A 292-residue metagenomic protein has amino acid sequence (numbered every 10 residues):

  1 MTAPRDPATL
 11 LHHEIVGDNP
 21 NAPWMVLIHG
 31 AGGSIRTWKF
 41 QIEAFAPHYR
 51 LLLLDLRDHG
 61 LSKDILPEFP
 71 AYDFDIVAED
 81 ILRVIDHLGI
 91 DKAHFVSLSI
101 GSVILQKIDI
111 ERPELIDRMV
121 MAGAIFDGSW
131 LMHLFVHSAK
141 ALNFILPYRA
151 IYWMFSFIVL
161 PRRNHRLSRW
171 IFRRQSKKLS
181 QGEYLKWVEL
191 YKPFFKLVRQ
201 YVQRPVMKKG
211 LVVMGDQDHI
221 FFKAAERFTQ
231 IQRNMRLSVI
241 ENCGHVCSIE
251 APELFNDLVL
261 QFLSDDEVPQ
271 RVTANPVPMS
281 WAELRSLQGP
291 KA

Functional and structural regions predicted by a protein language model:
M1-L10: N-terminal cap/lid segment of alpha/beta-hydrolase-fold proteins
T9-I65: Conserved HGGG/HGGXW glycine-rich cap/lid loop of the alpha/beta-hydrolase fold
L52-V96, D257: Active-site loop/oxyanion-hole signature of alpha/beta-hydrolase fold enzymes
S97-G101, L105: Gly/Ala-rich beta-loop-alpha elbow adjacent to hydrolase catalytic centers
Q106, I110-E111, I116-L146: Flexible "cap/lid" loop of the alpha/beta hydrolase fold
W130-M132, R149-P205: Conserved alpha/beta-hydrolase catalytic His-Asp/Glu region
E189-Q230, R236-V239: Conserved serine/cysteine hydrolase catalytic core
N234-A292: Catalytic active-site module of serine/aspartate enzymes centered on a nucleophile-bearing elbow/loop
